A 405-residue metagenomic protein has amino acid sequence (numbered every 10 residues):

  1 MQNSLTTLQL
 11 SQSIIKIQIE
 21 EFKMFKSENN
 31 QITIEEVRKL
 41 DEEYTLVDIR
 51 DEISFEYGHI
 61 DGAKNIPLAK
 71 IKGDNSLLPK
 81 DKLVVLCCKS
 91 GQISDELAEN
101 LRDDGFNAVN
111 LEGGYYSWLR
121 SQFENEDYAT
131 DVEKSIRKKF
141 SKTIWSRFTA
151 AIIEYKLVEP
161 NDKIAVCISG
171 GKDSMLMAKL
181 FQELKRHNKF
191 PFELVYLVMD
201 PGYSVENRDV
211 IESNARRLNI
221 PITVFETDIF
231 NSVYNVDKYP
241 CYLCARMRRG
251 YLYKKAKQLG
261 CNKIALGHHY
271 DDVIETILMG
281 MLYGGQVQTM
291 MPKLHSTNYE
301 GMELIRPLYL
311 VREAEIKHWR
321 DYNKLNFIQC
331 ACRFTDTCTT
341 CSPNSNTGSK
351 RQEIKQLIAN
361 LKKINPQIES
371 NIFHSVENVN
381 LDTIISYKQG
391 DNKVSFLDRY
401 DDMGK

Functional and structural regions predicted by a protein language model:
I14, Q18-T45, D51-L83, K89-K139 (+1 more regions): Rhodanese-like catalytic fold shared by cysteine-dependent sulfurtransferases and DSP/PTP-type phosphatases
L46, L86, V166, Y196-V198 (+1 more regions): Structural beta-sheet core signal
N65, N110, Y196, V224-E226 (+1 more regions): A structural preference for short, hydrophobic beta-strand core positions in alpha/beta folds
G105-F106, I220, L325: Short phosphate-binding/catalytic loops that engage adenosine nucleotides
D127-M279, Y283, M291, A314-E315 (+2 more regions): ATP-dependent adenylation/nucleotidyltransferase module used to activate substrates
E193-L194, I264, D272-E353, L357: Catalytic subdomain that performs nucleotidyl-dependent activation
L325-K405: The feature marks non-catalytic terminal segments
